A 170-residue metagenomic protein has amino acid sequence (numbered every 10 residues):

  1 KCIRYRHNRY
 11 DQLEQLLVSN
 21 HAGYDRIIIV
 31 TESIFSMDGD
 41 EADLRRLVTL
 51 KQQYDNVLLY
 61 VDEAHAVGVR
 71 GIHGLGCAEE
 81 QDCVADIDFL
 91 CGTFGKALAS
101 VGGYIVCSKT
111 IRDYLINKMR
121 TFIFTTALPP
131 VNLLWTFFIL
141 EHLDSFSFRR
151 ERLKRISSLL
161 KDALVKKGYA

Functional and structural regions predicted by a protein language model:
I3-V61: Active-site phosphate-binding strand-loop segment of PLP-dependent enzymes
H7-N8, G39, V67, G71-L75 (+1 more regions): Conserved helicase motor core of SF1/SF2 NTP-dependent helicases
V18, R120, S158-D162: Solvent-exposed alpha-helix faces
E79-Y114: Active-site PLP attachment segment
D88, M119-L128: A short glycine-threonine-serine/GTX helix/turn-capping micro-motif
K96-A99, N117-I123, D144-S145: Short beta-alpha connecting loops at secondary-structure transitions that line or flank enzyme active sites
P130, F137-A170: Conserved PLP-dependent catalytic core of the aminotransferase class-I/II
